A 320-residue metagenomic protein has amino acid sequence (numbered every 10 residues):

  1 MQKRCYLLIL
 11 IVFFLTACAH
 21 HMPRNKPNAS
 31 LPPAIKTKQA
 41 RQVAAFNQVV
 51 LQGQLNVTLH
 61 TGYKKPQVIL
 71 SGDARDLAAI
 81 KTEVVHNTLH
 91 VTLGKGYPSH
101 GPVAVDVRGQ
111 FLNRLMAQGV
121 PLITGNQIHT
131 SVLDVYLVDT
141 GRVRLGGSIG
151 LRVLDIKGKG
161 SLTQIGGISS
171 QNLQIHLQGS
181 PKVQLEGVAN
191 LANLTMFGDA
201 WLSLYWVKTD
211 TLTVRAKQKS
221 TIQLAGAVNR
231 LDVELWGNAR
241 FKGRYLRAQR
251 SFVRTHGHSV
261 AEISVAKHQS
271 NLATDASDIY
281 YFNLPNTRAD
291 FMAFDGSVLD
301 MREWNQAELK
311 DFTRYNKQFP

Functional and structural regions predicted by a protein language model:
Q2-P320: Intrinsically disordered, low-complexity terminal regions
